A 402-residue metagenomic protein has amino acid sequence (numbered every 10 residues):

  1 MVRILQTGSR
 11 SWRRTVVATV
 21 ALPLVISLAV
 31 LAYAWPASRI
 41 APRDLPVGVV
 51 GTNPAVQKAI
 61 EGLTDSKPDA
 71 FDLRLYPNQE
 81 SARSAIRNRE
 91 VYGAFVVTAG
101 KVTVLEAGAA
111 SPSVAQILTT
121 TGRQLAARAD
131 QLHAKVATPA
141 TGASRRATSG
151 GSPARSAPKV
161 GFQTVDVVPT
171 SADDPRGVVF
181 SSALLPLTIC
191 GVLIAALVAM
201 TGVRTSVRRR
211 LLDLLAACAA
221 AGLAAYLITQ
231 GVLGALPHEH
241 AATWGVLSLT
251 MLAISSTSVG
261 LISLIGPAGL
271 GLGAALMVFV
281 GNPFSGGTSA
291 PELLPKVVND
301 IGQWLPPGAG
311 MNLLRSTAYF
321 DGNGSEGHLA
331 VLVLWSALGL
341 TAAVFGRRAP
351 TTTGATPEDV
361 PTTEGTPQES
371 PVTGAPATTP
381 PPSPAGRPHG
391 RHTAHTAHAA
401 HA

Functional and structural regions predicted by a protein language model:
M1-R3, R13-V17, H133, P361-A402: Acidic/Ser-Thr/Pro-Gly-rich, low-complexity N-terminal segments of Actinobacterial cell-envelope proteins
I4-P42, L185-I194, V278-N282: Hydrophobic alpha-helical transmembrane segments of multi-pass membrane transport/permease proteins
T7-S11, T15, G202-R210, G231-E239 (+5 more regions): Membrane-helix interfacial "entry" motifs
D44-D65, G365: Short extracytoplasmic/periplasmic juxtamembrane "stem" segments immediately C-terminal to an N-terminal membrane anchor
L63-S144: Extracytoplasmic loops/domains of multi-pass membrane proteins
K159-S182: Short, aromatic-rich amphipathic segments at membrane interfaces that lie adjacent to a transmembrane helix or signal
R176-G286: Transmembrane alpha-helical segments that form the functional core of multipass membrane systems
E239-T378, G386-R387, A402: Membrane-spanning alpha-helical segments of multipass transporters and channels
